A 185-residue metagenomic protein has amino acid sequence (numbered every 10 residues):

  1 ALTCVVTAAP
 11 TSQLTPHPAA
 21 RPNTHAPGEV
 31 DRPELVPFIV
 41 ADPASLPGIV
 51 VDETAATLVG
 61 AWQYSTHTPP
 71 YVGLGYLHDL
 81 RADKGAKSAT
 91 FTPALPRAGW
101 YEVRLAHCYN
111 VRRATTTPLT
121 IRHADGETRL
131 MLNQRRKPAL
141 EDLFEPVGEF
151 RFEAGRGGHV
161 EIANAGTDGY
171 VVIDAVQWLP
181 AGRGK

Functional and structural regions predicted by a protein language model:
A1-P10: Sec-dependent N-terminal signal peptides
C4, L14-K185: Extracytoplasmic
